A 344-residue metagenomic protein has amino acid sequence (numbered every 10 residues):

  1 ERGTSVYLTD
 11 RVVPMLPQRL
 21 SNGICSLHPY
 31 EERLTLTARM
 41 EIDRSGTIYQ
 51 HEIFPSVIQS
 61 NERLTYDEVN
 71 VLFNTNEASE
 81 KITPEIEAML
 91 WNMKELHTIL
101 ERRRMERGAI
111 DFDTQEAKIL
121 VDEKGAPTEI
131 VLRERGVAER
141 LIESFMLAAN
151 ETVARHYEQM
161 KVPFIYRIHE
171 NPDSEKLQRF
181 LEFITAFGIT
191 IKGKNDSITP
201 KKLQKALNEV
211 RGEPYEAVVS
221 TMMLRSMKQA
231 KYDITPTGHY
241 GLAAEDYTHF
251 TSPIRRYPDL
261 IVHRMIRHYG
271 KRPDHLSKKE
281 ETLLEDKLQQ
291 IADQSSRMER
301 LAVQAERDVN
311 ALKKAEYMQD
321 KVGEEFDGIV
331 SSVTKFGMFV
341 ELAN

Functional and structural regions predicted by a protein language model:
E1-N344: Electropositive polyanion-binding surfaces
